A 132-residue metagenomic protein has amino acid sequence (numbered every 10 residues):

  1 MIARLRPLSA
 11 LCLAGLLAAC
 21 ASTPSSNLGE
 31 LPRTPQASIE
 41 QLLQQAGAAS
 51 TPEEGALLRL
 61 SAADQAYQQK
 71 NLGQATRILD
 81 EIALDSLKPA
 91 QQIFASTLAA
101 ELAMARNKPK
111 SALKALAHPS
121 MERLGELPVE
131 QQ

Functional and structural regions predicted by a protein language model:
M1-L11: Bacterial N-terminal signal peptides that target proteins for export
A10-A18: Hydrophobic helical h-region of N-terminal Sec-dependent signal peptides in bacterial secretory/periplasmic proteins
L17-E81, P89-F94: N-terminal leader/linker segments that initiate helical-solenoid repeat arrays
P35, Q74, E101-K114: Alpha-helical linker/edge segments of TPR/alpha-solenoid repeat scaffolds and analogous pre-/post-domain helices
Q45, I82-A83, P119-S120, E126: Alpha-helical solenoid scaffolds that mediate protein-protein interactions, centered on TPR/SEL1-like repeats but also
S50, L87, R123-L127: Structural signature of alpha-solenoid helical repeat scaffolds
A75, I82, A112, H118-P119: Tetratricopeptide repeat
